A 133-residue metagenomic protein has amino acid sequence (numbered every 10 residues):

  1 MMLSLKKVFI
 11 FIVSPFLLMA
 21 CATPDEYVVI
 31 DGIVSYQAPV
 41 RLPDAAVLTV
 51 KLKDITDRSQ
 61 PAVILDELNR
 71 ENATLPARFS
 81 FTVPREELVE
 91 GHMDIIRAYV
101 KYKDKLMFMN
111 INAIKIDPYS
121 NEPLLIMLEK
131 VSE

Functional and structural regions predicted by a protein language model:
M1-F9: Bacterial N-terminal signal peptides that target proteins for export
L17-A20: C-terminal motif of bacterial Sec signal peptides marking the signal peptidase cleavage site
A22-P24: Bacterial signal peptide processing site
I30-Q37: A short, amphipathic beta-strand motif
P39-A45, L88-E90: A short beta-turn/strand-edge loop motif at beta-sheet boundaries
D57-E90: Tryptophan-paired
R78, I116-E133: Extracellular beta-sheet/turn segments enriched in Thr/Pro/Gly and aliphatic residues
K103-N121: Structured interaction patches on ligand/partner-binding surfaces of diverse proteins
